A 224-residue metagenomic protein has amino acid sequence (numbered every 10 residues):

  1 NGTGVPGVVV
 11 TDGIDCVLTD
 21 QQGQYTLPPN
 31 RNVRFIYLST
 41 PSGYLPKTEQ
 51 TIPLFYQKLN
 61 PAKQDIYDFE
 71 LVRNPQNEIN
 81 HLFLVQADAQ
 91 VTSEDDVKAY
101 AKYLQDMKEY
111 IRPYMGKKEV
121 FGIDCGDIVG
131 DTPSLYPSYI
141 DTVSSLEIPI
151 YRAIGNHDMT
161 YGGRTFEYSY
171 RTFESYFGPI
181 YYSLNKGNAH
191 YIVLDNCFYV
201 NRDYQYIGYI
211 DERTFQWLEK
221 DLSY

Functional and structural regions predicted by a protein language model:
N1-G2, G23, F69: A short, amphipathic beta-strand motif
G2-V5, R31-V33: Short proline/glycine-enriched turn/loop motifs at strand-loop junctions of beta-rich domains
P6-P28: Short, acidic Ser/Thr/Gly-rich low-complexity loop/linker segments typical of extracellular and cell-surface proteins
G7, I14, I52-Y56, I66 (+1 more regions): Short, acidic/polar N-cap/turn motifs at the starts of alpha helices
R31-E49: A short, solvent-exposed beta-strand micro-motif common in secreted/extracellular proteins
P41-K47, K58, P133-Y224: Extended active-site neighborhood of metal-dependent phosphoesterases/phosphodiesterases
L45-Y136: N-terminal active-site segment of His-dependent metallophosphoesterases
